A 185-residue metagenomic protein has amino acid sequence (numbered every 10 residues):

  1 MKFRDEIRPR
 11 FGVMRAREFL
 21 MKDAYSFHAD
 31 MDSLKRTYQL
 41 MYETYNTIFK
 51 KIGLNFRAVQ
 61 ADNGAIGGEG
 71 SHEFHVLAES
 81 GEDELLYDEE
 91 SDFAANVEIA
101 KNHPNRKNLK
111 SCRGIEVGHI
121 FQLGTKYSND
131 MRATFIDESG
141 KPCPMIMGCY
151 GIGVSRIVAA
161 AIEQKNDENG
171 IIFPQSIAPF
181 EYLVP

Functional and structural regions predicted by a protein language model:
M1-P185: TRNA-recognition modules of translation machinery and tRNA-sensing kinases, especially anticodon-binding
